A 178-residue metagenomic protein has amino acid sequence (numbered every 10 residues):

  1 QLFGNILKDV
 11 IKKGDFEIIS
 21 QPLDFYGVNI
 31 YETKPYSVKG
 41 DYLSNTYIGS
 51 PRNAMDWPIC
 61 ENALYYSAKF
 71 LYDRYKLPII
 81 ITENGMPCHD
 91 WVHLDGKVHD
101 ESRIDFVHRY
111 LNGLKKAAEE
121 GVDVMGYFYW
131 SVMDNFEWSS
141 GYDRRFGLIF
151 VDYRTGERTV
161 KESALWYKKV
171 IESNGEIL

Functional and structural regions predicted by a protein language model:
Q1-L178: Non-catalytic scaffold segments within catalytic domains of secreted glycoside hydrolases
